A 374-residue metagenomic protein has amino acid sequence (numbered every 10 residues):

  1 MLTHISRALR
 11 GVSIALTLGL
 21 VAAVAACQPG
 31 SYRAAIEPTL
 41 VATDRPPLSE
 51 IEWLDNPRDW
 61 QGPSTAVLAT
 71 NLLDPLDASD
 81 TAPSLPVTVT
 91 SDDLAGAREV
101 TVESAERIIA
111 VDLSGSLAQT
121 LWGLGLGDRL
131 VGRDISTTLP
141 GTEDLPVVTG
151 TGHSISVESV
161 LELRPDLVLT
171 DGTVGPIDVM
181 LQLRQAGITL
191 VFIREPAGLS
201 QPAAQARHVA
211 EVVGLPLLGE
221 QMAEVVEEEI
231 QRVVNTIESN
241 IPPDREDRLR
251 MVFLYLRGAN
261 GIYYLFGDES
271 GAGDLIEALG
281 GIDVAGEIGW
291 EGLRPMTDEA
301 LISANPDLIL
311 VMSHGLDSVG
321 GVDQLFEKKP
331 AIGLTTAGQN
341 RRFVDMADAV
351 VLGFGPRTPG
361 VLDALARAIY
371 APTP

Functional and structural regions predicted by a protein language model:
L2-I14, C27-S114, L218-M251, A371-P374: Bacterial Sec-exported substrate-binding components of ABC uptake systems
S13-A23: Bacterial N-terminal signal peptides
Y32-A35, G127-V212, D298-G333: Acidic/His-rich segments in extracytoplasmic proteins that coordinate ligands and/or metal ions
T70-S91, E106-L163, L167-G172, V284: A short, structured surface patch at a secondary-structure boundary
A97-T101, S116-W122, L139-T142, A259-Y264 (+1 more regions): Short, solvent-exposed loop/turn elements at domain surfaces
V102-E106, L117-L121, V157, P176-M180 (+11 more regions): Extracytoplasmic/secreted envelope proteins and their assembly/folding machinery, especially bacterial periplasmic
D178-A259, A285, R341-P374: Extracytoplasmic substrate-binding proteins
F266-G292, S313, D345: His/Asp/Glu-enriched short active-site or ligand-binding loop at hydrolase and phosphoryl-transfer sites
